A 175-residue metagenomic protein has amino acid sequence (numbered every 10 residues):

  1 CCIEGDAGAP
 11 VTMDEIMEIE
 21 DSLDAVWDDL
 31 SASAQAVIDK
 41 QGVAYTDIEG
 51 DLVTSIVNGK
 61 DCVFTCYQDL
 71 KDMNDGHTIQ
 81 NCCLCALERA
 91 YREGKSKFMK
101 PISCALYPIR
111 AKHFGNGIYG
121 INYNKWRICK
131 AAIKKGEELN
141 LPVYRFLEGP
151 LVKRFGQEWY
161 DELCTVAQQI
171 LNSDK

Functional and structural regions predicted by a protein language model:
C1-K175: Short loop/turn segments that flank or connect secondary-structure elements
